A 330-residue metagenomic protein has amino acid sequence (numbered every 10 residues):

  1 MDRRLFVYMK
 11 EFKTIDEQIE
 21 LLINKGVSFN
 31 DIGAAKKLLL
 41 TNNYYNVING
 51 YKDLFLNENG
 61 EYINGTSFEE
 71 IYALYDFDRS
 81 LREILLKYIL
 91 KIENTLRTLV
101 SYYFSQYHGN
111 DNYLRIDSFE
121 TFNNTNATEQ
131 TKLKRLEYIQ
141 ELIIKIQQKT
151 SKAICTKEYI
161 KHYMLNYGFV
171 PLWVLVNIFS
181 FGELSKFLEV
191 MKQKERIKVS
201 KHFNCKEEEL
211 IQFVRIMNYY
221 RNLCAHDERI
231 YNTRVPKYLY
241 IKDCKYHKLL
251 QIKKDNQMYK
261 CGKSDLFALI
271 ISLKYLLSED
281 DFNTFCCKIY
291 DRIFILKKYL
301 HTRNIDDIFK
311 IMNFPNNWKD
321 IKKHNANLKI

Functional and structural regions predicted by a protein language model:
D2-K329: Long, contiguous internal "core" modules enriched in hydrophobic/ aromatic residues
